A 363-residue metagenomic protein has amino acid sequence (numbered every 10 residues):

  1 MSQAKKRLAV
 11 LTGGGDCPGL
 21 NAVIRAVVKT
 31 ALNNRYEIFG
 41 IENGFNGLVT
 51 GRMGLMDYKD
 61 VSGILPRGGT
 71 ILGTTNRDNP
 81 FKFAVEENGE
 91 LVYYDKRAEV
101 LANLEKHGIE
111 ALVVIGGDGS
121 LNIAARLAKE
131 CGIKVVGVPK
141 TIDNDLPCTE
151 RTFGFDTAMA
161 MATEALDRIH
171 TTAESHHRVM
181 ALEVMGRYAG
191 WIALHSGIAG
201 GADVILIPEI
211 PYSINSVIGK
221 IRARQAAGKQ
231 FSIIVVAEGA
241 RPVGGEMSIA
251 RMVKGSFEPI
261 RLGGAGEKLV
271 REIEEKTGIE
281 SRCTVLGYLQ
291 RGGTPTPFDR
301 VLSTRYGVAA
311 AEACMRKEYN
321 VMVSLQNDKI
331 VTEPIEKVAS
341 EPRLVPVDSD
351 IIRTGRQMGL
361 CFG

Functional and structural regions predicted by a protein language model:
M1-G13, V23-G108, G119, K129 (+7 more regions): A cross-family phosphate/adenosyl-ligand binding-site feature
L11-T12, I41-E42, G73-T74, V114-G116 (+7 more regions): Short beta-strand segments
C17-V27, L48-V49, Y94-A98, L112-A125 (+5 more regions): Short glycine/serine/threonine-rich phosphate/pyrophosphate-binding segments that cradle anionic phosphate groups
V28-Y58, C131-R168: Glycine/threonine-rich beta-strand-loop-alpha-helix active-site module that forms ligand/phosphate-binding
P80-K82, N144-P147, G293: A short acidic, helix-capping loop that chelates divalent metal ions and anchors anionic groups
N103, A111-G116, N122-R126, C131 (+1 more regions): Accessory alpha-helical/coil subdomains and C-terminal extensions that flank or cap enzyme catalytic cores
V301, Y306-M315: Flexible loop/turn connectors
